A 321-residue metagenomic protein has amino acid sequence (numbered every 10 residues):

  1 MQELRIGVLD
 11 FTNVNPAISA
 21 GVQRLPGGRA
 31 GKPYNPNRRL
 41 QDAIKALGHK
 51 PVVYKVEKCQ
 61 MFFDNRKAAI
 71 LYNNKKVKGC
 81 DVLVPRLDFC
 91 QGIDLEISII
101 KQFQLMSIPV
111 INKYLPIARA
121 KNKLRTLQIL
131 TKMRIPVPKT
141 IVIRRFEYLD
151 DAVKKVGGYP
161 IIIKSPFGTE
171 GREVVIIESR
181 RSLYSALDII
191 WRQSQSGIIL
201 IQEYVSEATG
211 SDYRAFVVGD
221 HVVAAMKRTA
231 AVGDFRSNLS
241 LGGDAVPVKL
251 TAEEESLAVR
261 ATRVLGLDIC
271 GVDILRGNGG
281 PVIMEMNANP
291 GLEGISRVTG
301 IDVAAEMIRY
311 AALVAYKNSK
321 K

Functional and structural regions predicted by a protein language model:
M1-I111: ATP-binding N-terminal substructure of ATP-dependent carboxylate-amine bond-forming enzymes
I6-L25, A30-K32, N37, V77-K78 (+3 more regions): Active-site nucleotide/adenylate-binding loops and adjacent lid/helix of ATP-dependent enzymes
T12, D88, P166, Y204-V205 (+3 more regions): Anionic group-transfer/hydrolysis microenvironments
I161, V223-A224, C270, V282-M284: Protein kinase-like catalytic core scaffold
V175-L265: Phosphate-binding site of ATP-dependent enzymes
A215-V217, G280-G294: A short beta-strand motif that forms the metal-chelation/ATP-contact edge of phosphoryl-transfer active sites
D234-I283, A305-K320: A long amphipathic alpha-helix within ATP-dependent nucleotide-binding catalytic cores
L292-D302: Short, flexible active-site recognition loops that position polar ligands and cofactors
